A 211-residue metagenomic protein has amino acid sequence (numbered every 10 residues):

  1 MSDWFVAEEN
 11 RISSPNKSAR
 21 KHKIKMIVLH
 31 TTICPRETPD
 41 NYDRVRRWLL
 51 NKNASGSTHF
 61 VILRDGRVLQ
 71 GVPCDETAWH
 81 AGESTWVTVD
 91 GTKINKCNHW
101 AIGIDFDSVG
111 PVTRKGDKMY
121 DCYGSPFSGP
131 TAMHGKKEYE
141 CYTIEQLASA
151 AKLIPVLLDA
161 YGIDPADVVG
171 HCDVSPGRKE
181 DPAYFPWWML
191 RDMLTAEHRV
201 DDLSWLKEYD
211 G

Functional and structural regions predicted by a protein language model:
M1-G162: Active-site-adjacent loop/helix surface patches within enzyme catalytic domains that shape the substrate-binding cleft
E76-T77, D173, D181: Amphipathic, positively biased hydrophobic alpha-helical segments used for protein targeting and membrane insertion
Y142, A148, P165-D167, M189-T195: Short alpha-helical interface patches
A160-R178: Acidic/histidine-rich, metal-coordinating catalytic segments
P176-G211: Short, low-complexity, polybasic intrinsically disordered segments
